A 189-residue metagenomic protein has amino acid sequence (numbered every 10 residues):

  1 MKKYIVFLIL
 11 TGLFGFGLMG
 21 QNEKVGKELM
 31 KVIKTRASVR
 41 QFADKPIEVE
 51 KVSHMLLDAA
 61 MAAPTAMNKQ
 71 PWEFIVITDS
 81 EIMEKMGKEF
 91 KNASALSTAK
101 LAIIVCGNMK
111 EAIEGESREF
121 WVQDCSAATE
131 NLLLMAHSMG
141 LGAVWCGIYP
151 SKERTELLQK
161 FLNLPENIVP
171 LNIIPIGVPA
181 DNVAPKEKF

Functional and structural regions predicted by a protein language model:
Y4-F14: Sec-dependent N-terminal signal peptides
F16-G20: Sec/Tat signal peptide C-region and signal peptidase I cleavage site
Q21-L101, G107: N-terminal amphipathic, basic helical "cap/leader" segment at the start of enzyme domains
M55-M61, I103, E116-L158: Small-aliphatic-rich amphipathic alpha-helix that forms the alpha element of a beta-alpha
Q70, L141-W145, V169: A short coil-to-beta-strand element that immediately follows conserved catalytic motifs
S94-A99, Q159-K186: A glycine-rich helix N-cap at a beta->alpha junction
G107-K110, I148-K152, A180: Acidic, glycine-rich active-site loops and adjacent beta-strand->loop/helix elements that engage anionic groups
